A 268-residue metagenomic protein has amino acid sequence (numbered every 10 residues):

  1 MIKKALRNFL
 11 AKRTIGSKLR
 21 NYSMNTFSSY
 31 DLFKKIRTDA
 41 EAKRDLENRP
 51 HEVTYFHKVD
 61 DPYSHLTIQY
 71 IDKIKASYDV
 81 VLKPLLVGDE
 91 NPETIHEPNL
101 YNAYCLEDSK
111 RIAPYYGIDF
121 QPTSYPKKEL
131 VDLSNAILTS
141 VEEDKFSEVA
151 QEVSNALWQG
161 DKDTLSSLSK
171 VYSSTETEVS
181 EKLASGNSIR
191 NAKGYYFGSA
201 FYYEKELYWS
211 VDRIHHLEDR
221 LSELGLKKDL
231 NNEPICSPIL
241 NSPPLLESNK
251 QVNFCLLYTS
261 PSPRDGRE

Functional and structural regions predicted by a protein language model:
K4-L6, L19-F27, F33, E52 (+3 more regions): C-terminal cap of thioredoxin/glutaredoxin-like
M24-N48: Non-catalytic pre-domain segments flanking phosphatase-related domains
D45-E47, S77, L246: Short glycine/proline-enriched loop/turn "hinge" motifs that connect secondary-structure elements and lie
R49-P62, K250-L257: Short active-site neighborhood of thiol/selenol oxidoreductases, capturing the structured segment around
V59, H65-L157, N253-C255: Structural alpha/beta surface segment adjacent to cysteine/selenocysteine redox centers across thiol/disulfide enzymes
Q121-P122, S166, E268: Short, hydrophobic secondary-structure boundary micro-motifs
Y258-D265: Conserved small/polar residues in nucleotide/adenosyl-binding loops
